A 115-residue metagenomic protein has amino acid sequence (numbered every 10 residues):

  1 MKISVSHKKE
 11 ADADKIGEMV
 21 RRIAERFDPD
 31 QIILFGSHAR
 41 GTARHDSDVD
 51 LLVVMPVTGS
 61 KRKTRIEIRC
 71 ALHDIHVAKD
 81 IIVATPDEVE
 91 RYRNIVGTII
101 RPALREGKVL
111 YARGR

Functional and structural regions predicted by a protein language model:
M1-Q31, R40-H45, P56-R115: Catalytic core of pol beta-like nucleotidyltransferases
S37: A contiguous binding-surface segment within folded domains or other stable secondary-structure elements
S47-V49: Short, conserved active-site loops that position catalytic residues or coordinate cofactors/metal ions across diverse
L52-V54: Short hydrophobic/aromatic beta-strand micro-patches that form the beta-sheet surface supporting nucleotide- or nucleic
